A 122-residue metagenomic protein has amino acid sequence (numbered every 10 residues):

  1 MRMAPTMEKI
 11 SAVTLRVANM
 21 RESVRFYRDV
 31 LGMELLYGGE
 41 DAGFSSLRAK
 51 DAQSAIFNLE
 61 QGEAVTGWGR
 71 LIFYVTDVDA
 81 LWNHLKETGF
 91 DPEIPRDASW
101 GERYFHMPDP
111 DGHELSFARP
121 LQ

Functional and structural regions predicted by a protein language model:
M1-E22, G69-L71, R119-Q122: N-terminal beta-strand motif that seeds the catalytic metal site of vicinal oxygen chelate
S11, G43, G69, G101-R103: Residue-level marker for the onset of beta-strands and adjacent loop->beta junctions in well-ordered domains
V17-M20, L71-E114: Vicinal oxygen chelate
R21-E34: Amphipathic alpha-helical segments
G32-G38, P92-P95: Short secondary-structure junctions
E34-G69, E114-R119: Conserved short beta-strand elements that form part of the metal-binding/catalytic scaffold of enzyme active sites
